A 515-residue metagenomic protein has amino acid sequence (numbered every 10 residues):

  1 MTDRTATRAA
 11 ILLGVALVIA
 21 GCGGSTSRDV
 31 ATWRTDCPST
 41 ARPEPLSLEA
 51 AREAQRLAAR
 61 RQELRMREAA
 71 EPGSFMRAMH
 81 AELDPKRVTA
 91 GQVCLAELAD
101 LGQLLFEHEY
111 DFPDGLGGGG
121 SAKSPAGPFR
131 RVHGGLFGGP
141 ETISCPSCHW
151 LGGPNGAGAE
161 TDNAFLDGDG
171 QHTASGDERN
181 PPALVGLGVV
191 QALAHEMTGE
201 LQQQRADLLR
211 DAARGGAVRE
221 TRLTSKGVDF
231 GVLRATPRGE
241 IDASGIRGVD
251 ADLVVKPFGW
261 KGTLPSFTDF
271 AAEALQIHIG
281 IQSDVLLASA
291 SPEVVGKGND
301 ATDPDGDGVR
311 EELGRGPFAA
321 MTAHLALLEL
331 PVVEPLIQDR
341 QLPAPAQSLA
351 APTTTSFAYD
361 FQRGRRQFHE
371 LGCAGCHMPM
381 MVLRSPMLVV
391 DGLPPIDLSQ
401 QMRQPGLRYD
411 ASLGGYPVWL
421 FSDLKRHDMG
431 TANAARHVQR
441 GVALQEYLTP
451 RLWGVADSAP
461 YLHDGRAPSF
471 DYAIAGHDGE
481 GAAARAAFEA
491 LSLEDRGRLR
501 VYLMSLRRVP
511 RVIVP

Functional and structural regions predicted by a protein language model:
T2-D3, V18-A20, P257: Short intrinsically disordered, low-complexity coil segments enriched in acidic
T2-I11: Bacterial N-terminal signal peptides that target proteins for export
A10-A20: Bacterial N-terminal signal peptides
C22-P515: Periplasmic c-type cytochrome electron-transfer domains
